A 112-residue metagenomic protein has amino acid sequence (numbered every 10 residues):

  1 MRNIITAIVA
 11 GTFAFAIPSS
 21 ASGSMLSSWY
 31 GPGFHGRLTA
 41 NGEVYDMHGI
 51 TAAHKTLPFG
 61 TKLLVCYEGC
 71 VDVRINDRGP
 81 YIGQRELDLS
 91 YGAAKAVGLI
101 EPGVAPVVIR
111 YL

Functional and structural regions predicted by a protein language model:
R2-V9, F13, I17-L112: Secreted/periplasmic proteins
